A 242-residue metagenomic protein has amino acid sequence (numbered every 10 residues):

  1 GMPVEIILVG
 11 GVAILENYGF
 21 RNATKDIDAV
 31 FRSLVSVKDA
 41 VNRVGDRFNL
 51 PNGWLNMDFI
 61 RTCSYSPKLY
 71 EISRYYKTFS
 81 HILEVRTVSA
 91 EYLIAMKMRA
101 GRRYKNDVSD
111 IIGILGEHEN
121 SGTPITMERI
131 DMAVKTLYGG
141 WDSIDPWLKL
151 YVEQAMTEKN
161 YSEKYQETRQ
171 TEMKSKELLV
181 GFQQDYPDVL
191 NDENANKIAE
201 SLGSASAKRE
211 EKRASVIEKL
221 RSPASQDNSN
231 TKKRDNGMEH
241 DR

Functional and structural regions predicted by a protein language model:
G1-V216, H240-R242: Compositionally biased terminal segments of proteins
E211-D241: Short acidic, low-complexity intrinsically disordered linear motifs used for protein-protein interactions
